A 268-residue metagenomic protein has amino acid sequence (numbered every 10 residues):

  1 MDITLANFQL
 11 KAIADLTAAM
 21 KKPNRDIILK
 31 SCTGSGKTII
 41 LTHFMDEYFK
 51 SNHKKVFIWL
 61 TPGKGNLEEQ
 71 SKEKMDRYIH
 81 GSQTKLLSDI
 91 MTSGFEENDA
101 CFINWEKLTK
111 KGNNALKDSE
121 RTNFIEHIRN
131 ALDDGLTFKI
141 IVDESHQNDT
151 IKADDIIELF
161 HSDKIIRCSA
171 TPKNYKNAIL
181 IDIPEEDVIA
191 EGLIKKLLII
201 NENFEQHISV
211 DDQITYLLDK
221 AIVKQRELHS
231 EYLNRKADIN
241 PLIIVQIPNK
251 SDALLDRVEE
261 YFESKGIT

Functional and structural regions predicted by a protein language model:
M1-K30: Conserved pre-motif I regulatory segment
K22-I28, K55-V56, I239-I243: Pre-Walker A (Motif I) flank of P-loop NTPase domains
P23-H43: Walker A/P-loop
T38-H43, F49, H53-I79, E106 (+1 more regions): Conserved Walker A/P-loop ATP-binding site and its immediately adjacent core in helicase/helicase-like ATPase domains
I90-C101: Conserved motor-coupling elements within RecA-like helicase/translocase cores
A100-I156: Conserved RecA-like ASCE ATPase "motif II neighborhood" in helicase/translocase motors
Q147-L197: Post-DEXD/H (motif II) to motif III coupling segment of the RecA-like Helicase ATP-binding lobe
I179-G266: Conserved interdomain linker/interface between the two RecA-like ATPase lobes of SF2 helicase motors
